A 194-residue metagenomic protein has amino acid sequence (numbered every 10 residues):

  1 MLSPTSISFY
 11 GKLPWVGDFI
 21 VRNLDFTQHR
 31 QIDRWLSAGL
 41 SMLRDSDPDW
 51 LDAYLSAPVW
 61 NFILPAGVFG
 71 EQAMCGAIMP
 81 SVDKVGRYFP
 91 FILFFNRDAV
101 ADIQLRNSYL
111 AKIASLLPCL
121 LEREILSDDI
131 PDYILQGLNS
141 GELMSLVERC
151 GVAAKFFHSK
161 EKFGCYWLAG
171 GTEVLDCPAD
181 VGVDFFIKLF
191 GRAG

Functional and structural regions predicted by a protein language model:
L2-S56: N-terminal ordered "arm"
S6-N23, A66-G194: Long protein-protein interaction modules used by eukaryotic assembly/scaffold proteins
Q31-W35, W50-D52, W60, K155-W167: Bulky hydrophobic/aromatic packing residues
L43-A77, S81: Short, structured protein-protein interaction patches enriched in aromatics and acidic/basic residues, typified by
